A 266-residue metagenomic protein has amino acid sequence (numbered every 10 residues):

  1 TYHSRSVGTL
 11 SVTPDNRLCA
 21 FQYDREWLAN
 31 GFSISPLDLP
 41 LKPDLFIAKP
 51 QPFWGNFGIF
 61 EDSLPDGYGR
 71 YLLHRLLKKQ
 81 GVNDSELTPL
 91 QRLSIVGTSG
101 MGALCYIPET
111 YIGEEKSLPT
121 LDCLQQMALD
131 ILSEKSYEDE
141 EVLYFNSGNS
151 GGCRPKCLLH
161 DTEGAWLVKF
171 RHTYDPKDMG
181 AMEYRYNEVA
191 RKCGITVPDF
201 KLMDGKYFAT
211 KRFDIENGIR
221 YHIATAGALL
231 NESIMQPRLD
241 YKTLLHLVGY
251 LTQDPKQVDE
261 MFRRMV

Functional and structural regions predicted by a protein language model:
T1-V266: Phosphate/dinucleotide-binding and metal-coordinating scaffold of catalytic cores in nucleotide-dependent enzymes
